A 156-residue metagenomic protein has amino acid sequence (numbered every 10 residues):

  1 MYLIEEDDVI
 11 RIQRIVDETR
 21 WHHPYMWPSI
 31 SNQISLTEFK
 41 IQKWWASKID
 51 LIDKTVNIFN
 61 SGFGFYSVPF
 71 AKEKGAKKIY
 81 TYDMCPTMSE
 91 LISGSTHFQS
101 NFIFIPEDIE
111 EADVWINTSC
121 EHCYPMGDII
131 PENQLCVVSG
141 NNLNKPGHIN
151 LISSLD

Functional and structural regions predicted by a protein language model:
M1-L51: S-adenosyl-L-methionine
L51-G64: Conserved class I S-adenosyl-L-methionine
I52-K54, A76, A112, E132-Q134: Short, well-ordered alpha-helix to beta-strand connector turns
N57, I79-Y80: Conserved beta-strand positions in the Rossmann-like core of class I SAM-dependent methyltransferases
F63-G75: Conserved SAM-binding loop of SAM-dependent methyltransferases across substrates and taxa, primarily the Class I
F63-Y66, C85-T87, S119-Y124, N142-K145: Short acidic, S/G/P-rich loop/turn micro-motifs used as interaction or catalytic elements
Y82-V114, T118: S-adenosyl-L-methionine
Y124-D156: C-terminal substrate-binding/active-site "lid" region of AdoMet-derived donor-dependent transferases
